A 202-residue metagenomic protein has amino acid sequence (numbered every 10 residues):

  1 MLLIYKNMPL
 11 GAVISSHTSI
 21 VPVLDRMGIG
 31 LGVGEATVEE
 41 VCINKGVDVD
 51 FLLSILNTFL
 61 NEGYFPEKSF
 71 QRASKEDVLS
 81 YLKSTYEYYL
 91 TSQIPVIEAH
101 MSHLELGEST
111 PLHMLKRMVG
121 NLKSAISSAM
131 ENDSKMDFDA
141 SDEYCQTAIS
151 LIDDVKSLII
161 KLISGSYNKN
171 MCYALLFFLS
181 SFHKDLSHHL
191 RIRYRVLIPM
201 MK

Functional and structural regions predicted by a protein language model:
M1-K202: Small-residue-biased structural context
